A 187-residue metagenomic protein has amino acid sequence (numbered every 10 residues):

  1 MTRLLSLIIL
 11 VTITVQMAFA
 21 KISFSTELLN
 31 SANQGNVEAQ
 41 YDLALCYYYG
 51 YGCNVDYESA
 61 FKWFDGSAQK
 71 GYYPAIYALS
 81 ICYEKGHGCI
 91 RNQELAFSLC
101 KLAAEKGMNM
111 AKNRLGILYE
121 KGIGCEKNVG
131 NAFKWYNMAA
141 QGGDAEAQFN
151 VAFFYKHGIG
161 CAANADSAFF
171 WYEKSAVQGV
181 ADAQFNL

Functional and structural regions predicted by a protein language model:
L4-T14: Sec-dependent N-terminal signal peptides
A18-A20, S25: Boundary at the C-terminal end of the N-terminal hydrophobic targeting segment
N33, Y51-V55, Q69, K85-R91 (+5 more regions): Short coil/turn and helix-start
D42-Y49, C53, I76-K85, K112-K121 (+4 more regions): Hydrophobic face of amphipathic alpha-helices that form TPR/SEL1-like repeat modules and related alpha-solenoid
A181-L187: Short, intrinsically disordered, charge-balanced linker/junction segments flanking boundaries in proteins
